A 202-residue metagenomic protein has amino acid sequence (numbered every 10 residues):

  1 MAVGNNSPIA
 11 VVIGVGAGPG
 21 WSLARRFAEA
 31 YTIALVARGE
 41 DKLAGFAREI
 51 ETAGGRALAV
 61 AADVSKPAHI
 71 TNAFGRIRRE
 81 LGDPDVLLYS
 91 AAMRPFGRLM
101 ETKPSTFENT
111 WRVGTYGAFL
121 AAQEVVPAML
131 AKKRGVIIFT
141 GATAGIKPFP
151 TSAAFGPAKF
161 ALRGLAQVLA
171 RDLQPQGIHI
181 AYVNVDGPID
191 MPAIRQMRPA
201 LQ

Functional and structural regions predicted by a protein language model:
S7-P8, G55-R56, D83-P84, M129-G141 (+1 more regions): Active-site loop of short-chain dehydrogenase/reductase
I13, P84-A92, G114, F139 (+1 more regions): Rossmann-fold scaffold of SDR-type NAD(P)-dependent oxidoreductases
G16-G18: Conserved glycine-rich cofactor-binding loop
A30-G45: Conserved glycine-rich Rossmann-like NAD(P)H-binding loop of the short-chain dehydrogenase/reductase
D41, A61-N72, P104: The beta1-alpha1 cofactor-binding region of Rossmann-like NAD(H)/NADP(H)-dependent oxidoreductases
M93, M100-F119, I138, L162: Catalytic Tyr-X3-Lys loop
A122-Q123, Q167: A short, exposed helix-loop element centered on a Lys and neighboring polar residues
V136-A161, A166-Q167, R171-Q174: Catalytic loop of short-chain dehydrogenase/reductase
